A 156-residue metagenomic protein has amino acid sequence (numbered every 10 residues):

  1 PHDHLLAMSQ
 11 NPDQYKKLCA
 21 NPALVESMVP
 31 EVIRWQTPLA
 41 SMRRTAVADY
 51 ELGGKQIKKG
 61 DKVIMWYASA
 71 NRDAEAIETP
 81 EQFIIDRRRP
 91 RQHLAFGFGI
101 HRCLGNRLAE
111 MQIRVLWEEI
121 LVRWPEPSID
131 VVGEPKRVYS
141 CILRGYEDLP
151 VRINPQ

Functional and structural regions predicted by a protein language model:
P1-Q156: Cytochrome P450
